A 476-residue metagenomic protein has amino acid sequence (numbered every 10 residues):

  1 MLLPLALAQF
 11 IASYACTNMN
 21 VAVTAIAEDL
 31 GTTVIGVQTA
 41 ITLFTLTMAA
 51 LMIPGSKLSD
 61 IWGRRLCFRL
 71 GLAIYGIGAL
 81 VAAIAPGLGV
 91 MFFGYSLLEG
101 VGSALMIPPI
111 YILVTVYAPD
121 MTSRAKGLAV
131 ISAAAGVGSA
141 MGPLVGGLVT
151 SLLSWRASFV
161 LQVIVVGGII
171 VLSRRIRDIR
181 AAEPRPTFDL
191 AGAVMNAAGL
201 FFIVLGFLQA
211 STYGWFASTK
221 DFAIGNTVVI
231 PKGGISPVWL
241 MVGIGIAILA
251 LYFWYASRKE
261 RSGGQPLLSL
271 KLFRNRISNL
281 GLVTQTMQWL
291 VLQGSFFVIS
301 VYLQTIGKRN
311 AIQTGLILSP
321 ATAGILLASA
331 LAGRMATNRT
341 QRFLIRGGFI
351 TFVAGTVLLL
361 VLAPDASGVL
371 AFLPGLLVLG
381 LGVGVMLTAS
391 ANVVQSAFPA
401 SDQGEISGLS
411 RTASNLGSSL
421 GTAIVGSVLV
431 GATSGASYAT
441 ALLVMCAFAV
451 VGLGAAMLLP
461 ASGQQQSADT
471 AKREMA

Functional and structural regions predicted by a protein language model:
L2-T47, G233-L240, R261-A391, P399-S401 (+1 more regions): Transmembrane core module of solute transporters
Q9, L72, G78-A79, G94-Y95 (+5 more regions): A generic transmembrane-helix signature of 12-TM secondary carrier transporters
A25-A27, S56-K57, I61, L148 (+1 more regions): Membrane-interface helix termini in secondary transporters
V34-I35, M121-I131, A311-I312, F398-S410: Loop-to-transmembrane helix entry/capping segments in MFS-fold secondary transporters and related SLC/MFSD carriers
D60-G192, A400: Helix-loop-helix hairpins in multi-pass membrane proteins, especially solute transporters
L152-V283, M445-C446: Hydrophobic transmembrane-helix bundles of small-molecule transporters
A182, L459-A476: Intrinsic disorder in cytosolic terminal tails and internal cytosolic loops of multi-pass membrane transporters
A397-T433: A late C-terminal transmembrane helix in Major Facilitator Superfamily
